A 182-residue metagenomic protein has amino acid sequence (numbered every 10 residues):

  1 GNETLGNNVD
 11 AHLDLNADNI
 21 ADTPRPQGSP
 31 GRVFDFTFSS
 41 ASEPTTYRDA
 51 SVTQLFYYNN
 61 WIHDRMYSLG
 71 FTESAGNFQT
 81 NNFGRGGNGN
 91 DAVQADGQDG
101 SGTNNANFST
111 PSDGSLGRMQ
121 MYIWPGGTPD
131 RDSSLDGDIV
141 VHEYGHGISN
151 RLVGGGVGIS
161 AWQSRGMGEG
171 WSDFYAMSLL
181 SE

Functional and structural regions predicted by a protein language model:
G1-E182: Extracellular zinc-dependent metalloprotease catalytic-domain scaffold
